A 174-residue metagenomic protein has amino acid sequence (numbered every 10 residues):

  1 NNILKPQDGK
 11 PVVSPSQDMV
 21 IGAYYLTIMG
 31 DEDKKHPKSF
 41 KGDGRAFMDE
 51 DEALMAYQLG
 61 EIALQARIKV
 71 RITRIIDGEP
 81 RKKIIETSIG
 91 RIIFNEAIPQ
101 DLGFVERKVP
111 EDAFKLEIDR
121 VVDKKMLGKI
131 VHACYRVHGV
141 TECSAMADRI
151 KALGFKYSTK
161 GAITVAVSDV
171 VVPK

Functional and structural regions predicted by a protein language model:
N1-K174: Feature marking long nucleic-acid-engaging regions of large polymerase/nuclease enzymes
